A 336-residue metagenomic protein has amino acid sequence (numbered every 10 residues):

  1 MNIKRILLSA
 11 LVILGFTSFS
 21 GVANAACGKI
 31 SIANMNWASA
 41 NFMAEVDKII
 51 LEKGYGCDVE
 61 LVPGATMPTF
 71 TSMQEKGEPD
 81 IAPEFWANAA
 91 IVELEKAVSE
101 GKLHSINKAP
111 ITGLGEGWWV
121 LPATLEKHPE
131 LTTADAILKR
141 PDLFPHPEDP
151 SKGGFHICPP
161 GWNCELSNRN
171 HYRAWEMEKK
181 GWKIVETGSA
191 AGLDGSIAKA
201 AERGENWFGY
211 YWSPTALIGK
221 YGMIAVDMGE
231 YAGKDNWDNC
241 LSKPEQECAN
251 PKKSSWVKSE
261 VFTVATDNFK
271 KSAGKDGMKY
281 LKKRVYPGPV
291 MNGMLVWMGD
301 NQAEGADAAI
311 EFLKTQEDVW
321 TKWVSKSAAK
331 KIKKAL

Functional and structural regions predicted by a protein language model:
V22-I32, F144-K152, T321-W323: Immediate post-signal peptide segment of exported/extracytoplasmic ligand-binding proteins
A26-S39, C57-V62, K152-H156, L281: Short, well-ordered beta-strand elements
S39, E165-K180, A190-G204, A216-I218 (+2 more regions): An extracytoplasmic/periplasmic, membrane-proximal ligand-sensing/linker region
S39-C57, R173: Short, polar/charged alpha-helical segment
T71-M73, P79-W86, H156-W237: Ligand-binding pocket segment of bilobal, Venus flytrap-like solute-binding proteins
L103-I157: A conserved helix-loop-strand patch within extracytoplasmic ligand-binding domains of the periplasmic binding
G115-E126, K258-A273, M294-W297: A bilobed periplasmic-binding-protein/Venus flytrap-type ligand-binding module shared by bacterial periplasmic
K220-V285: C-terminal lobe and pocket-closing loops of periplasmic/extracytoplasmic Venus-flytrap solute-binding proteins
